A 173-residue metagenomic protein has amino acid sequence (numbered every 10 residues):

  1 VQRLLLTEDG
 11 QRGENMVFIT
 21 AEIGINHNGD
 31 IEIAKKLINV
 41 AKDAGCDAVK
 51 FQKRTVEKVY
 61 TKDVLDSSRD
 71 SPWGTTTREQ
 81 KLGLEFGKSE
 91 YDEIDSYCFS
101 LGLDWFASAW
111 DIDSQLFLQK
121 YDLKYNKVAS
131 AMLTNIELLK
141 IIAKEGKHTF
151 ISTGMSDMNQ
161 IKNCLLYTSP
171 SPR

Functional and structural regions predicted by a protein language model:
R3-T20: N-terminal amphipathic alpha-helix/helix-capping segment at the start of soluble metabolic enzymes
I19-A21, V49-F51, W105-A107, N126-V128 (+1 more regions): Hydrophobic faces of well-ordered beta-strands that scaffold small-molecule active sites in alpha/beta enzyme cores
T20-I33, G83, D104-F106: Active-site mouth loops of central-metabolism enzymes
E22, A41, L118, S152: Conserved, mostly hydrophobic/aromatic
A48-G83: Glycine-rich, proline-tolerant flexible connector loops at the mouths of alpha/beta enzymes
G74-S130: Active-site beta->alpha loop and helix N-cap motifs at the rims of alpha/beta catalytic domains
V128-A143, D157-C164: Active-site-adjacent beta->alpha loops and helix N-cap segments on the catalytic face of soluble alpha/beta enzymes
Y167-R173: Conserved small/polar residues in nucleotide/adenosyl-binding loops
